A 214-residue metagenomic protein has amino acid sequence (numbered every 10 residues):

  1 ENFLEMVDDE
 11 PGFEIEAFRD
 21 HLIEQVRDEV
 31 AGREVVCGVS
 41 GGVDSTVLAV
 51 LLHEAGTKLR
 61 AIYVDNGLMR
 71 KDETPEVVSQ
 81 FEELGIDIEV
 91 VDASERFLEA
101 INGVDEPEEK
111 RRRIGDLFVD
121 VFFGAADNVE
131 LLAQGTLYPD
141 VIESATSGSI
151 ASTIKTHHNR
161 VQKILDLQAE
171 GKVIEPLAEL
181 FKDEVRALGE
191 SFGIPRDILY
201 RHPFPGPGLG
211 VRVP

Functional and structural regions predicted by a protein language model:
E1-A125, E130, A145-P214: RNA-binding accessory domains that recognize and position tRNA/RNA substrates
Q134-T136: Extended catalytic-interface subdomain
V141-I142: Glycine/Thr-rich phosphate-binding loops of Rossmann-like dinucleotide-binding domains
